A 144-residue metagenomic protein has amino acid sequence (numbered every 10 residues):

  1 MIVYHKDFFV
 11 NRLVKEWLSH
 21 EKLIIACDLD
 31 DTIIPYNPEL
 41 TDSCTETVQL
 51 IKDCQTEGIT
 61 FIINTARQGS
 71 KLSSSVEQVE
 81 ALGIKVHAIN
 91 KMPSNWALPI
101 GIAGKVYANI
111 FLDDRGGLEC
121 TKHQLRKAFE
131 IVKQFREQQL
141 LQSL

Functional and structural regions predicted by a protein language model:
M1-L144: HAD-like aspartate-dependent phosphatase fold
